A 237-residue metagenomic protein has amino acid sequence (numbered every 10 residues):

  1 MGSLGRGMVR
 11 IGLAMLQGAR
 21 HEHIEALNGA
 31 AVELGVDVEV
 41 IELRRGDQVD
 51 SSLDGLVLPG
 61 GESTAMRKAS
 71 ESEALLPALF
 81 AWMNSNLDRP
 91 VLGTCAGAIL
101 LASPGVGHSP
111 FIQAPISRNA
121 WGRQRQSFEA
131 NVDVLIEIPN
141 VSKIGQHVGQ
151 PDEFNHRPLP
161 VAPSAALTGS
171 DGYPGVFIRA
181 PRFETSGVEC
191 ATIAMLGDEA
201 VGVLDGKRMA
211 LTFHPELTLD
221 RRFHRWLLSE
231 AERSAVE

Functional and structural regions predicted by a protein language model:
M1-E71, P77-N84, Q146, R221-R225 (+1 more regions): N-terminal beta1-alpha1 cap of cysteine-dependent amidohydrolase-like domains
R6-R10, S170-Y173, V203-M209: Beta-strand-turn-beta hairpins that frame and shape the catalytic cleft of phosphate-ester-processing enzymes
G12, P174-R179, M209-H214: Active-site-proximal beta-strand elements of phosphoester/diester hydrolases
G18-H21, A65, G122, F183-T185 (+2 more regions): Short, acidic Gly/Pro/Ser/Thr-rich loop/turn segments
V57-L58, G93, L211: Redox-cofactor binding/interface segments in oxidoreductases and associated redox assembly factors
S63-N140: Cysteine-nucleophile active-site neighborhood
V106-E199: Pocket-forming structural segment of enzyme catalytic cores
M195-V236: A glycine-centered loop/beta-turn motif at secondary-structure junctions
